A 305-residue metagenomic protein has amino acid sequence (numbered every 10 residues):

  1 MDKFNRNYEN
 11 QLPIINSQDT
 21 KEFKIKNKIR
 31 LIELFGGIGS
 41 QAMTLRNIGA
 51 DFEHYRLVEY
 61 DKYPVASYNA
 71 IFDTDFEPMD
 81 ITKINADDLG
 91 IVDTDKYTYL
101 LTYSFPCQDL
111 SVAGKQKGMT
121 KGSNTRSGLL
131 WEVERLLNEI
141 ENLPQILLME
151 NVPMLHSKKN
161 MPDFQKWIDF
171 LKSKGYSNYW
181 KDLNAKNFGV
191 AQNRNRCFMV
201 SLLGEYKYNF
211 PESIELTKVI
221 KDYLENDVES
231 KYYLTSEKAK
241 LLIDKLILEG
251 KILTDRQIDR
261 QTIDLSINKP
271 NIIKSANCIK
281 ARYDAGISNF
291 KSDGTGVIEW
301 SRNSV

Functional and structural regions predicted by a protein language model:
D2-L143, P153-Q165, K172: Core alpha/beta nucleotide-donor-binding catalytic domains of modification enzymes
D87-T98, L110-V305: Class I S-adenosyl-L-methionine
